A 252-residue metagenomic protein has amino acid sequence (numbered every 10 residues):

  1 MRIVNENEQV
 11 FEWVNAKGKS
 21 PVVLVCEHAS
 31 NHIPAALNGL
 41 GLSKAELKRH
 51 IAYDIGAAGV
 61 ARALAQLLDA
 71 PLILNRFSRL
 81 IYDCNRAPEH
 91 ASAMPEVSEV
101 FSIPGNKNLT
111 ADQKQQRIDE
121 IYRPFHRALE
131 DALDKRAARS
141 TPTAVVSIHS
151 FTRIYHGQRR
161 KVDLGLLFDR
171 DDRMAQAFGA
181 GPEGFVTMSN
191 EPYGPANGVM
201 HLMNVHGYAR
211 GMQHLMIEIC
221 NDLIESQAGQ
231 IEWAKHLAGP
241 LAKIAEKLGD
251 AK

Functional and structural regions predicted by a protein language model:
M1-V145, S150-K252: N-terminal catalytic or cofactor-binding beta/alpha core of small enzyme domains
